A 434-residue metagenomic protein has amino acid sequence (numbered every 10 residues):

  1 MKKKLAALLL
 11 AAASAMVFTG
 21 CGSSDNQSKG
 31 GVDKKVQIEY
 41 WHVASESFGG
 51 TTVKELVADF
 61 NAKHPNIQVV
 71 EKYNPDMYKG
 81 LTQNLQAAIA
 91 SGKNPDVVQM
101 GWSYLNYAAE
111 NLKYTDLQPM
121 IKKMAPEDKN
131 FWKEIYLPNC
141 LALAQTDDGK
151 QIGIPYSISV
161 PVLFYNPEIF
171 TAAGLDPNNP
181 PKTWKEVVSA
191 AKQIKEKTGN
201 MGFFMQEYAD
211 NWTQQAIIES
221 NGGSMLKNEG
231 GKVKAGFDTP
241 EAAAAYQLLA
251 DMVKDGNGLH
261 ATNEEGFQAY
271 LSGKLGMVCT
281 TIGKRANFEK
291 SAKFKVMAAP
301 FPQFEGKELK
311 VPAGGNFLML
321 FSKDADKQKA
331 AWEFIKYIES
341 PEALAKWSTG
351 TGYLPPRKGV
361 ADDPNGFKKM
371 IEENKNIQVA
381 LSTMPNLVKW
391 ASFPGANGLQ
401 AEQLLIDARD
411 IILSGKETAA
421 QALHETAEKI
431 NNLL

Functional and structural regions predicted by a protein language model:
M1-E39, A62, K123, Q421-H424 (+1 more regions): Short, low-complexity disordered leader/linker segments with a strong preference for bacterial N-terminal type II
V43, E55-V57, T213-N221, A244-E333: Extracytoplasmic/periplasmic substrate-binding proteins
D59, K63-Y136, A172-G174, G276-M277 (+2 more regions): Extracytoplasmic "Venus flytrap"/periplasmic binding protein-like
W102-V160, V188, I217, M297-A299 (+2 more regions): Hinge/lid segment of periplasmic solute-binding proteins
Q118-Y136, P180, F203, G223-A244 (+4 more regions): Short, solvent-exposed loop/beta-turn-alpha elements that line the ligand-binding surface or hinge of extracytoplasmic
L143-Y156, P161, T171, K185-K234 (+1 more regions): Extracytoplasmic/periplasmic solute-binding protein
T146, K375-K429: C-terminal capping/gating helix-and-loop segments adjacent to ligand/active sites or protein-protein/ligand interfaces
V188-Q193, G231-H260: Glycine-centered hinge/linker elements that transmit conformational signals in sensory and ligand-binding systems
